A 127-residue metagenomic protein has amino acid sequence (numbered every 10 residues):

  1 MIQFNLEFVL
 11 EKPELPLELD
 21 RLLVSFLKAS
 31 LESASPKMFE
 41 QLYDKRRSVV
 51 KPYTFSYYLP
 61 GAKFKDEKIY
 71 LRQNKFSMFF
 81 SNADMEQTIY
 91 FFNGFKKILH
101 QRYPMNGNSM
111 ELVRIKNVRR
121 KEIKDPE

Functional and structural regions predicted by a protein language model:
M1-E127: RNA-interacting cores
